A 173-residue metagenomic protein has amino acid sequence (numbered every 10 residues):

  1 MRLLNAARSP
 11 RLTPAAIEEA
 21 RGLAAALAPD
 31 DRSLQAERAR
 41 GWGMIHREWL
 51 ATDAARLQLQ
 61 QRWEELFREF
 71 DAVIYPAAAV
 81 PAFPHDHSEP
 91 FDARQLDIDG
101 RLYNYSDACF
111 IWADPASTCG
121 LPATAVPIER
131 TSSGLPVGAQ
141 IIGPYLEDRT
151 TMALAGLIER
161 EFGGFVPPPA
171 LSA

Functional and structural regions predicted by a protein language model:
L3-E64, V80-P81, H85-E89, P127-I128 (+1 more regions): Short helix-loop capping/hinge segments that flank enzyme active sites or metal/cofactor-binding pockets
R47-W49, L96-D99, Q140: A short, structure-level motif marking secondary-structure boundaries and short turns
L50, Y105-D107, W112, S117-A173: Structural helix-boundary/capping segments
F67: Basic phosphate/pyrophosphate-binding loop/patch that engages nucleotide-derived ligands
D71: Conserved acidic residues
A77: Glycine-rich, N-terminal phosphate-binding loop of Rossmann-like dinucleotide-binding domains
F83-C109: Short, surface-exposed loop/helix-turn segments at secondary-structure junctions that function as lids/hinges flanking
